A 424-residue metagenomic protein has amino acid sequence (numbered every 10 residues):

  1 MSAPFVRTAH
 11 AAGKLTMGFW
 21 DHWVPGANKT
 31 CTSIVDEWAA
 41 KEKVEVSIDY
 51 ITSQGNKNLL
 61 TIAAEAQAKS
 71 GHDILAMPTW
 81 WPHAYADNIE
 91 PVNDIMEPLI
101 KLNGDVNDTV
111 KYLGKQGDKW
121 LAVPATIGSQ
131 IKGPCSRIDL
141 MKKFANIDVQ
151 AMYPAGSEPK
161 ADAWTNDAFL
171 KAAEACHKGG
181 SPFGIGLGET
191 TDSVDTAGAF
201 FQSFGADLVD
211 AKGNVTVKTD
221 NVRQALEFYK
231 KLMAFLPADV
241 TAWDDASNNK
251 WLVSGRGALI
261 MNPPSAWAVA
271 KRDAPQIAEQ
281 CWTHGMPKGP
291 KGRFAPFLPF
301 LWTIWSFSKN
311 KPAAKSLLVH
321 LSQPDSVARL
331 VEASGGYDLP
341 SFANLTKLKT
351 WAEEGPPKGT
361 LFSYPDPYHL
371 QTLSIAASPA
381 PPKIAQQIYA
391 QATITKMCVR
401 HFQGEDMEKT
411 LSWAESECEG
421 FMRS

Functional and structural regions predicted by a protein language model:
M1-A86, E97-G104, D118, S129 (+9 more regions): Conserved N-terminal structural module of periplasmic/extracytoplasmic solute-binding proteins
I62, F169, C176, G198 (+1 more regions): Hydrophobic residues within well-ordered alpha-helices
D73-A76, A258-P263: Paired acidic/hydrophobic, glycine-rich loop segments that form the ligand-binding mouth/hinge of periplasmic-binding
P78-C135, K142, D167, Q280-P287 (+1 more regions): Hinge/lid segment of periplasmic solute-binding proteins
D94-N107, Q150-D162, A206-L226, R272-Q276 (+4 more regions): Short, solvent-exposed loop/beta-turn-alpha elements that line the ligand-binding surface or hinge of extracytoplasmic
L121-A122, H177-E189, Q323-S334, E419-S424: Bilobed periplasmic-binding protein-like "clamshell/Venus-flytrap" ligand-binding domains
N166-C176, A211-A242, M286: Glycine-centered hinge/linker elements that transmit conformational signals in sensory and ligand-binding systems
S265-A278, P290-K396, E405: C-terminal lobe and pocket-closing loops of periplasmic/extracytoplasmic Venus-flytrap solute-binding proteins
